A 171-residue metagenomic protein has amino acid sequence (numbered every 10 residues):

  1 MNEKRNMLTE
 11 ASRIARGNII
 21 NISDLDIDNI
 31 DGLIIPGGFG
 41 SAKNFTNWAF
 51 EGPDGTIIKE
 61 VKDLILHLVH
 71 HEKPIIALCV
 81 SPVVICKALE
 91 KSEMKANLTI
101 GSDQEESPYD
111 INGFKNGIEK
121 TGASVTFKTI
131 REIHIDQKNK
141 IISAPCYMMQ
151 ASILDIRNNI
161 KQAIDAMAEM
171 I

Functional and structural regions predicted by a protein language model:
M1-I22: Short, structured active-site "lid" loops
A15-I171: Active-site-adjacent pocket-lining segments in enzyme domains
